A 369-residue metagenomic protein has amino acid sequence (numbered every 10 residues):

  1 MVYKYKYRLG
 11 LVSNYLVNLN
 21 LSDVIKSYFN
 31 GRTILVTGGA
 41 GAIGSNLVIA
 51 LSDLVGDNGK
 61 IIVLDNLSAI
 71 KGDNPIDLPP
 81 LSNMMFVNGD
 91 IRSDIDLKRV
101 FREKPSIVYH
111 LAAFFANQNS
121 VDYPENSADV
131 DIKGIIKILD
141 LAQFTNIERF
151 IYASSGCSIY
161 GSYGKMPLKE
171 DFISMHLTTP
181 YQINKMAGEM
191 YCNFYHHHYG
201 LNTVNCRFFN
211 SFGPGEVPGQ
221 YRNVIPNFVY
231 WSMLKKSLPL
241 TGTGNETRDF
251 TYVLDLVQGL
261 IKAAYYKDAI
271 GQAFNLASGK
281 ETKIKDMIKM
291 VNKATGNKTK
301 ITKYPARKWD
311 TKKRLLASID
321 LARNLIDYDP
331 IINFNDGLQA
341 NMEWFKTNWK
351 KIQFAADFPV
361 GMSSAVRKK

Functional and structural regions predicted by a protein language model:
M1-S211, I332, N348, F354 (+2 more regions): N-terminal Rossmann-like NAD(P)+-binding domain of SDR-like oxidoreductases, especially those catalyzing
L47, L260-A264, I288-V291, L338-F345: Hydrophobic "lid"/C-terminal helical patch of Rossmann-like NAD(P)-dependent dehydrogenase/epimerase domains
K71, V253, A273, K308-D329 (+1 more regions): Conserved C-terminal active-site "lid" loop/helix of NAD(P)H-dependent oxidoreductases that clamps the redox cofactor
R92, D122, V130-K133, T179 (+5 more regions): Residue-level signal for the nucleotide or nucleotide-sugar donor/cofactor binding architecture
E170-S174, N227-L240, A294-Y304, I319-D320: A short C-terminal helix-loop "cap" of Rossmann-like NAD(P)-dependent dehydrogenase/epimerase domains
M186, S211-P226, K236, T241 (+5 more regions): Glycine/proline-rich active-site loop of Rossmann-fold NAD(P)-dependent oxidoreductases
T243-N245, G271-F274, T282-K289, G296-R314 (+2 more regions): C-terminal "lid/loop" region of Rossmann-like NAD(P)-dependent oxidoreductases
L256, L260, L276, M287 (+2 more regions): Non-catalytic, hydrophobic alpha-helical segments
